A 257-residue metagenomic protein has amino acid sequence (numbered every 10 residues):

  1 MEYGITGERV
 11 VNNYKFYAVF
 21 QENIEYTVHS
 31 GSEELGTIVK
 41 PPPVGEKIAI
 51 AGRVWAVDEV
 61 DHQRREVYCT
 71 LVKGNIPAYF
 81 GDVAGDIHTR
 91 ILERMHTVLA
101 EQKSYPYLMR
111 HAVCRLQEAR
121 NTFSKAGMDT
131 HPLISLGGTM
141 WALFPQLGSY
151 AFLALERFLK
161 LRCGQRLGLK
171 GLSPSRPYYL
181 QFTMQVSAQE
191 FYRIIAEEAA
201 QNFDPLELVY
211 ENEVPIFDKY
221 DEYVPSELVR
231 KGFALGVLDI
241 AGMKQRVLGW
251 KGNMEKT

Functional and structural regions predicted by a protein language model:
M1, R65-V67, P174-L180: Hydrophobic residues embedded in beta-strands of well-ordered beta-sheets
M1-V54, E59-V60, S135-L155, R162-P174: C-terminal accessory/connector segments of nucleic-acid motor ATPases
V11, N23, D61, R65-S135 (+1 more regions): Terminal, basic amphipathic appendages of nucleotide-handling enzymes
H29, Y68-T70, F144, Q181: Residues in well-ordered beta-strands of folded domains
G31-E33, V72-G74, V98, G148 (+1 more regions): Generic structural motif
L143-Y220: Contiguous, structured surface segment used for ligand recognition
